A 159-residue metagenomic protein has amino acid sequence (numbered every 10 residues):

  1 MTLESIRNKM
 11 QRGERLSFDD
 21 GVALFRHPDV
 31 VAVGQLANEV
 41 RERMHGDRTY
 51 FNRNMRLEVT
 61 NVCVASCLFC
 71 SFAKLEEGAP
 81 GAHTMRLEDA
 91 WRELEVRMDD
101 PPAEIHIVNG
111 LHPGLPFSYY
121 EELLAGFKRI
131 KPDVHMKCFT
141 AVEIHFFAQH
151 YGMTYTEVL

Functional and structural regions predicted by a protein language model:
M1-V31, E42, M98: Auxiliary Fe-S-binding modules of radical SAM enzymes
E4-R7, V22, L87-E95, S118-E121 (+2 more regions): Amphipathic, non-transmembrane alpha-helical secondary structure
S17, Y50, G114: Short, electropositive, low-hydrophobicity segments enriched in small/polar residues
F25, F51, F69-F72, Y119-Y120 (+1 more regions): Aromatic side chains
G34-E76, A82-V108: N-terminal pre-triad scaffold of radical SAM enzymes
D99-L159: Conserved SAM/AdoMet-binding glycine-rich loop
